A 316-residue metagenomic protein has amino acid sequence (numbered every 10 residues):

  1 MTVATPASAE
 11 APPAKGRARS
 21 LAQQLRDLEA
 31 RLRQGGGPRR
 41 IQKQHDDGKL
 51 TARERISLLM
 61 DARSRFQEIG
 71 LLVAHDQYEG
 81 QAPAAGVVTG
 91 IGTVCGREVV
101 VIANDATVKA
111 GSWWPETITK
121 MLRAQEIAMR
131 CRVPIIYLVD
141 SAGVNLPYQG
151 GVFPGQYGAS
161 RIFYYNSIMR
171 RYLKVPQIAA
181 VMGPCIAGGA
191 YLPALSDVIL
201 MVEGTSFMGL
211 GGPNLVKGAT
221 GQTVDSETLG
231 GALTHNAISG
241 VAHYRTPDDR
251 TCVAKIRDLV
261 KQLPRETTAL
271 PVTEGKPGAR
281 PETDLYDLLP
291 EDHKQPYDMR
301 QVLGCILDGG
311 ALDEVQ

Functional and structural regions predicted by a protein language model:
M1-E98: N-terminal amphipathic, basic-rich helices that act as targeting or association modules
D46-A74, P277-D313: Amphipathic alpha-helical
Q67, Y78-E79, P83, E116 (+2 more regions): Thiamine diphosphate
L71-V100, K120, Q125, M129 (+1 more regions): Non-catalytic terminal/interface segments that mediate subunit docking, oligomerization, and allosteric communication
V101-I102, P134-D140: Short beta-strand segments at enzyme active-site cores
V139-T268: Conserved catalytic cores of soluble enzyme domains, especially glycine-rich substrate-binding beta-alpha loops
H243-L303: Terminal amphipathic helices with adjacent charged low-complexity linkers/tails
